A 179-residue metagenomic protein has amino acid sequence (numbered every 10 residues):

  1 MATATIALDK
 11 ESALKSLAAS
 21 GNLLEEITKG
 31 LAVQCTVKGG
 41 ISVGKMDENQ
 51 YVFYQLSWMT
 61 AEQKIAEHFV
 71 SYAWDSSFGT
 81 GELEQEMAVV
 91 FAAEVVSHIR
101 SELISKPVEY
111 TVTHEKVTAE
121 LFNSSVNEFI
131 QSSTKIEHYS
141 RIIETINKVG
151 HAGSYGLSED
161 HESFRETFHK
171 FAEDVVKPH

Functional and structural regions predicted by a protein language model:
M1-H179: Flavin-dependent oxidoreductase catalytic core characteristic of acyl-CoA dehydrogenase/oxidase-like enzymes
